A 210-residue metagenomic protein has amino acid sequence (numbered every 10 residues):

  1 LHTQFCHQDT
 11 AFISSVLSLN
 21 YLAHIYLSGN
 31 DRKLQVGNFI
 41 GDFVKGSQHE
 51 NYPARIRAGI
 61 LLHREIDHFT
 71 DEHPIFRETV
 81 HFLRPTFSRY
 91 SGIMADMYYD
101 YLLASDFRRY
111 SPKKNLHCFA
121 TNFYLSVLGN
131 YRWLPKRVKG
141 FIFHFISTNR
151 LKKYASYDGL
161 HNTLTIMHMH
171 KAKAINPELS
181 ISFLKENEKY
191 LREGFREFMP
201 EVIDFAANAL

Functional and structural regions predicted by a protein language model:
I13-L210: N-terminal leader/auxiliary helical segments
